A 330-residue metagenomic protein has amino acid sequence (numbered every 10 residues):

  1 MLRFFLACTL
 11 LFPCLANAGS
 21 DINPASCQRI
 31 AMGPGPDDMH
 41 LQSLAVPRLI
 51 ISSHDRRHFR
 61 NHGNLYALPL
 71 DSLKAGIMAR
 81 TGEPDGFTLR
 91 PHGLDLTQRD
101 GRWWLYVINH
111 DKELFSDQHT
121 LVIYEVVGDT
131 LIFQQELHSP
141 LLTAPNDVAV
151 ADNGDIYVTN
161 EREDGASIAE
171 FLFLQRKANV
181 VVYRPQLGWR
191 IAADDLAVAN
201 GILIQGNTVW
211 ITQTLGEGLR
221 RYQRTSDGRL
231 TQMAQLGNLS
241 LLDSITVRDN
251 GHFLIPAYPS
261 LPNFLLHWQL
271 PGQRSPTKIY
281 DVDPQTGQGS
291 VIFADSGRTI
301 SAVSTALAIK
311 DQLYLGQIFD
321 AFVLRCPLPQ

Functional and structural regions predicted by a protein language model:
G19-G35, A75-A79, G287-D295: A short helix->beta-strand "capping" segment at the edge of beta-propeller domains
G33-V46, N61, E83-Q98, S139-I156 (+6 more regions): Beta-rich, blade/repeat-based domains predominating in secreted/periplasmic proteins but also intracellular
I51-N61, V107-F115, V158-R176, I255-R274: Short, conserved, GDST-rich strand-edge loop motifs in beta-rich repeat architectures
G63-D71, Q118-V127, F173-P185, Q273-Q285: Beta-propeller blade signature
G63-R99, L105-D111: Blade-loop segments of beta-propeller domains
G86-H92, W103-D152, R162-A166: Asp-box/WD-like beta-propeller blade repeats and closely related beta-sheet repeat scaffolds
N238-V291: Loop/turn-rich, solvent-exposed surfaces of beta-rich toroidal or solenoidal domains
A302-Q330: Blade-level signature of beta-propeller repeat domains, shared across WD40, Kelch, NHL, RCC1 and BNR/Asp-box propellers
